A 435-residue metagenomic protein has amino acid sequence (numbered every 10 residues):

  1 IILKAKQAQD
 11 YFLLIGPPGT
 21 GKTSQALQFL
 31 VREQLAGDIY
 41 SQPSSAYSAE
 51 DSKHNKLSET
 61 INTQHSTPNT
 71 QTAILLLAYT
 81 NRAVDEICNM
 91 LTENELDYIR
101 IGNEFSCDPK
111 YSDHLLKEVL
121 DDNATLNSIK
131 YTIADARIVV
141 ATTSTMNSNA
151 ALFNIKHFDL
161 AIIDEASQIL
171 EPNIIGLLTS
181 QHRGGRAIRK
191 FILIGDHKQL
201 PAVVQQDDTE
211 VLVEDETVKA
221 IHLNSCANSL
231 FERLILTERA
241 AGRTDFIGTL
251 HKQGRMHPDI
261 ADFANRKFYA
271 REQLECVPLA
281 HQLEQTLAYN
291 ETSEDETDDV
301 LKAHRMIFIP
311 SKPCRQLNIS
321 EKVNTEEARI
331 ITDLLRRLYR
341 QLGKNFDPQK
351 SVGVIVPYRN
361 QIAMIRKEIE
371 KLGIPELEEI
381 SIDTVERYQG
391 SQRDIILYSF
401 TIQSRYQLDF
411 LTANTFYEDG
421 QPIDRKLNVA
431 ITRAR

Functional and structural regions predicted by a protein language model:
I1-L13: Conserved pre-motif I regulatory segment
L14, L76: Hydrophobic anchor at the beta1->P-loop junction of P-loop NTPases
T20: ATP-binding Walker
T23-Y40, S180: Walker A/P-loop NTP-binding motif
L35-G37, Q71, T80-R82, S144-M146 (+3 more regions): Conserved helicase motor core of SF1/SF2 NTP-dependent helicases
D38-Q71: Intrinsic disorder/low-complexity segments
R82-H114, E368-I374: Conserved helix-turn-beta segment of the N-terminal RecA-like "Helicase ATP-binding" lobe in SF1/SF2 helicases
Y111-R137, L377-E379, V385-I396: Conserved motor-coupling elements within RecA-like helicase/translocase cores
